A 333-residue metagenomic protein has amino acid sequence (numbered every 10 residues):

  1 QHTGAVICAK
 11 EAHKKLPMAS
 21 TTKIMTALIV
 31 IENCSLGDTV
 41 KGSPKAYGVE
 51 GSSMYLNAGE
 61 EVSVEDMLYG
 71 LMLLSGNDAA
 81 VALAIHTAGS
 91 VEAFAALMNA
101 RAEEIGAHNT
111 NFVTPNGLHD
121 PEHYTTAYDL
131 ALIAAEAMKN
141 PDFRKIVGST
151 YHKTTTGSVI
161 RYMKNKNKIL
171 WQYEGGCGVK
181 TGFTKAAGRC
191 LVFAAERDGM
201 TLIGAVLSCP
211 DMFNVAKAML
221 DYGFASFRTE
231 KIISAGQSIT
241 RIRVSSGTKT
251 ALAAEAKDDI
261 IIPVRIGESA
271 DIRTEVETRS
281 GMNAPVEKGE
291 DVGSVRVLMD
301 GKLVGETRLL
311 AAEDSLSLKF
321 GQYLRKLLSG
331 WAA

Functional and structural regions predicted by a protein language model:
Q1-P141, I146: Active-site-adjacent loops and short helices of periplasmic peptidoglycan-processing enzymes
H108, P121-A333: Domain-terminus/edge residues, biased toward the C-terminal soluble/receptor-binding domains of extracytoplasmic
